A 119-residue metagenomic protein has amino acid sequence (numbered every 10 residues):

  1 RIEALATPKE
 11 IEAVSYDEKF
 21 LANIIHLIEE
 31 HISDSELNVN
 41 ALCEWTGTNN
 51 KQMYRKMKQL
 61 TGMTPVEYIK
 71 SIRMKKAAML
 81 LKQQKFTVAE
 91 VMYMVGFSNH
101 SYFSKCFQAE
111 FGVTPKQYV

Functional and structural regions predicted by a protein language model:
R1-T48, K56: Membrane-proximal linker segments that couple transmembrane helices to downstream signaling/catalytic modules
E18, E36-L37, Y68-S71, Y118: Non-catalytic, surface-exposed connector residues within folded enzymatic/regulatory domains
I25-L37, M57, T61, A78-T87 (+2 more regions): Basic, amphipathic alpha-helical hairpins
N40-T48, M53, M57, V91-S98 (+2 more regions): Append "Primarily bacterial transcriptional regulators
K58-S98: Terminal helix-turn-helix DNA-binding modules in bacterial transcription factors
K105-V119: …primarily DNA-binding HTH/wHTH and HhH modules…
